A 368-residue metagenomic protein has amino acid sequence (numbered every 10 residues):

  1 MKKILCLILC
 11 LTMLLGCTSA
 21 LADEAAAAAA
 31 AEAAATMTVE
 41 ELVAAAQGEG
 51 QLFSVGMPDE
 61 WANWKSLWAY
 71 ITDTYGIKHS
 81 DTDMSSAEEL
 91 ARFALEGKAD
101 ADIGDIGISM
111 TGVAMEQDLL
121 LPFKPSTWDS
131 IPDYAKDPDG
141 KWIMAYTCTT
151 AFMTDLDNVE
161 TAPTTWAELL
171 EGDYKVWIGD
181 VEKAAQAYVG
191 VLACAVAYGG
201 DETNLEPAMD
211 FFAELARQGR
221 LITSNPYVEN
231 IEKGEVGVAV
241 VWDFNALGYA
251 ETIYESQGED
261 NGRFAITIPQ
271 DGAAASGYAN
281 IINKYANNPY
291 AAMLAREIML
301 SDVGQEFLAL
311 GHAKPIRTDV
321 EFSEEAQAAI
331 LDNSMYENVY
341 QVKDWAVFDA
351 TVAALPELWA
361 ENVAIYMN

Functional and structural regions predicted by a protein language model:
M1-E49, M367-N368: Short, low-complexity disordered leader/linker segments with a strong preference for bacterial N-terminal type II
A20-A22, A46, F93, F152 (+4 more regions): Residue-level signal for nonpolar/aromatic packing positions in well-ordered secondary structure
A22-D23, E40, A44, E49 (+8 more regions): A residue-level marker of the well-folded mature domains of exported/periplasmic proteins
E24-E40, E337-N368: Conserved C-terminal helix/tail region of periplasmic/extracytoplasmic solute-binding proteins
G50, T150, S276-N280: Short amphipathic alpha-helical segments
F53-A69, S80-A94, K98-V236, Y249: Extracytoplasmic ligand-binding site segments that recognize negatively charged/polar headgroups
I222-Y285, E324-A328: Extracytoplasmic/periplasmic substrate-binding proteins
A273-A274, Y278-K343: Mature extracytoplasmic/periplasmic domains
